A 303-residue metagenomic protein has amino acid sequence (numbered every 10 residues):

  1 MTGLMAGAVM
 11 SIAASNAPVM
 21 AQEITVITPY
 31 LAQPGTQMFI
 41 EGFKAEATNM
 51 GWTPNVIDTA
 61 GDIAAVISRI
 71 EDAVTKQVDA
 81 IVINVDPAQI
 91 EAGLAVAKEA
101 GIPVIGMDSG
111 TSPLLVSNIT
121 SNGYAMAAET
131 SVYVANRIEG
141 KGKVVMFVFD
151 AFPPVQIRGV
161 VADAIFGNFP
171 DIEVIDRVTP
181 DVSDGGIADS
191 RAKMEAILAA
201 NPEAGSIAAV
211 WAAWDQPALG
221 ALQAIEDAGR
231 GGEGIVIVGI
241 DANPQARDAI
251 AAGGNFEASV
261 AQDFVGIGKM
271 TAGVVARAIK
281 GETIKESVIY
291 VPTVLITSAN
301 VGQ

Functional and structural regions predicted by a protein language model:
L4-P18: C-terminal segment of classical bacterial N-terminal signal peptides
A17-Q303: A residue-level marker of the well-folded mature domains of exported/periplasmic proteins
